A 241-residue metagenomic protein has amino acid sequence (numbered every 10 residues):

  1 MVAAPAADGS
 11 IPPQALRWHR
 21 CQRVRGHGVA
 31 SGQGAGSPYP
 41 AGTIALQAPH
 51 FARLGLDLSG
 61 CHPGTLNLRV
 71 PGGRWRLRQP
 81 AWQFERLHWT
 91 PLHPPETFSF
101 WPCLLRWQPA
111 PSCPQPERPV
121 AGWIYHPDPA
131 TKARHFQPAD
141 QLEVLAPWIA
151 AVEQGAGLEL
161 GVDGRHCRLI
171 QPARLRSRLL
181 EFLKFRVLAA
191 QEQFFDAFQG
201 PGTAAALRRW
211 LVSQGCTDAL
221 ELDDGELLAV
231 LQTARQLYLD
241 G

Functional and structural regions predicted by a protein language model:
V2-P95, L180-G241: Anionic-ligand-binding alpha/beta catalytic cores of soluble enzymes and soluble regulatory domains that recognize
A30, W75-L77, T131, A151-V152 (+1 more regions): A broad, structure-centric signal for solvent-exposed, well-ordered loop/edge residues that line or flank functional
A52-L54, H62-C113, R118-A130, P138 (+1 more regions): Compact, glycine-rich, soluble single-domain proteins
E117-G122, T131-H135, I149-Q154, P172: Conserved, well-structured core segments that form or line functional sites
V144-V152, S177: Structured alpha-helical
L145, G161-D163: Residue-level recognition of conserved beta-strand edge/terminus positions
E153-G161: Loop/turn positions that initiate beta-strands
R165-R176: Short, Lys/Arg- and Gly-enriched loop/turn segments at beta-strand edges
